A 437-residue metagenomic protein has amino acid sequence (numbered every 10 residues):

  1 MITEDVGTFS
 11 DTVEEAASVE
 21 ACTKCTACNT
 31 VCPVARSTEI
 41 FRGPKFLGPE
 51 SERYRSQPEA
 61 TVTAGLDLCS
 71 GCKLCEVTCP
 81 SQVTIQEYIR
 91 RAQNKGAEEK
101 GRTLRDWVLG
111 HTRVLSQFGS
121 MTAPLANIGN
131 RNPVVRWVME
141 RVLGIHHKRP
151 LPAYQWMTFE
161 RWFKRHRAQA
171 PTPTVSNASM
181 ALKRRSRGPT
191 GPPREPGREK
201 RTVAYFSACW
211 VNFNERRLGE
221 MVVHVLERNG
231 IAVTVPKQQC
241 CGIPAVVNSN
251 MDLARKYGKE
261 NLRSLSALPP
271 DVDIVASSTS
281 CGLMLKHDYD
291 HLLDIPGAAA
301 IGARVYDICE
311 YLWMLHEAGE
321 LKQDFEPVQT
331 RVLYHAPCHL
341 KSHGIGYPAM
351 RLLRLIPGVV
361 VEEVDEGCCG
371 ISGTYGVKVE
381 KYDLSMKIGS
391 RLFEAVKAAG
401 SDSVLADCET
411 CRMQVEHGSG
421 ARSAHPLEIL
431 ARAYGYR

Functional and structural regions predicted by a protein language model:
M1-G7, D11, V34-A64, Q82-W107 (+1 more regions): Non-heme iron-sulfur electron-transfer modules
G7-V19, R55-L66, L226-N229, R354-G358: Short, intrinsically disordered, charge-biased short linear motifs at domain edges
A16-A35, T61-V83, S116, F213 (+2 more regions): Cysteine-centered iron-sulfur cluster-binding motifs in ferredoxin-type domains/subunits of redox enzymes
P33-R36, R42, D67, K73 (+1 more regions): Short secondary-structure boundary segments
I85-R437: Iron-sulfur cluster-binding electron-transfer modules in prokaryotic oxidoreductases
